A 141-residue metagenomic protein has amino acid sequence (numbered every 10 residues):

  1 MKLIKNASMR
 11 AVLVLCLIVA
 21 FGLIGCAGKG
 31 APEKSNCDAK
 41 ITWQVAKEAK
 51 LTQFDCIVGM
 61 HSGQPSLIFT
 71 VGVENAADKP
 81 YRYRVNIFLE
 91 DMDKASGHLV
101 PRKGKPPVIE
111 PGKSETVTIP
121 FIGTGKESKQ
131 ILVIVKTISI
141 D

Functional and structural regions predicted by a protein language model:
K2-L13: Bacterial N-terminal signal peptides that target proteins for export
G22-G25: C-terminal motif of bacterial Sec signal peptides marking the signal peptidase cleavage site
G28-S66: Transition segment at domain starts
S35-C37, H98-L99, I122-D141: Terminal connector regions
G63-T70, E115: Short, solvent-exposed loop/turn segments enriched in Ser/Thr/Gly
V73-A77: Asparagine-centered strand-capping/turn motif at beta-strand->loop junctions
D78-A95: Short acidic, flexible loop segments centered on an aromatic residue
H98-K126: Intrinsically disordered, low-complexity Pro/Gly/Ser/Thr-rich segments with frequent PxxP/GP/PP motifs and embedded
